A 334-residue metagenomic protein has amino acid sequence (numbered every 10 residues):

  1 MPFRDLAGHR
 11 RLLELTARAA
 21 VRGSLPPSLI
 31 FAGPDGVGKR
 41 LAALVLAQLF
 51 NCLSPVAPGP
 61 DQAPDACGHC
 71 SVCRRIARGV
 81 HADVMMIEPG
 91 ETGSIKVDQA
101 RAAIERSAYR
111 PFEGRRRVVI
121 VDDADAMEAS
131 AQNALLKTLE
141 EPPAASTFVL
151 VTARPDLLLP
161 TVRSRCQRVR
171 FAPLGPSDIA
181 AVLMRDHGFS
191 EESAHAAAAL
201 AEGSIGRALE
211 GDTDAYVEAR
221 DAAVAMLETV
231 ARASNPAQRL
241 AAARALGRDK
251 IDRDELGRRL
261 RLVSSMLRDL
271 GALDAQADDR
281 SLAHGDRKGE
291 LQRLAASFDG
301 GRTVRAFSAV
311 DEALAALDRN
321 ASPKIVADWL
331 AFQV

Functional and structural regions predicted by a protein language model:
P2, G90-V97, A124, R168-V169: Flexible beta-alpha connector loops of hexameric P-loop NTPases
P2-Q48, P55-A57, V72-R75, A108 (+3 more regions): Charged, glycine-rich active-site and insertion segments that engage polyanionic ligands
E14-A20, V97-V118, A126, S130-T138: Conserved alpha-helical scaffold flanking the Walker A/P-loop in AAA+ ATPase domains
S24-L25, A77-A82, F112-R115, A129 (+1 more regions): Short loop/turn elements that form and flank the Walker-type P-loop nucleotide-binding site in RecA-like NTPase cores
D61-K96: AAA+/P-loop NTPase substrate/partner-engagement loops
V118-I120, V149: Structural motif
D123-M127, P155: Conserved Walker B
N133-L150: Conserved catalytic/switch belt of AAA+ P-loop NTPases
